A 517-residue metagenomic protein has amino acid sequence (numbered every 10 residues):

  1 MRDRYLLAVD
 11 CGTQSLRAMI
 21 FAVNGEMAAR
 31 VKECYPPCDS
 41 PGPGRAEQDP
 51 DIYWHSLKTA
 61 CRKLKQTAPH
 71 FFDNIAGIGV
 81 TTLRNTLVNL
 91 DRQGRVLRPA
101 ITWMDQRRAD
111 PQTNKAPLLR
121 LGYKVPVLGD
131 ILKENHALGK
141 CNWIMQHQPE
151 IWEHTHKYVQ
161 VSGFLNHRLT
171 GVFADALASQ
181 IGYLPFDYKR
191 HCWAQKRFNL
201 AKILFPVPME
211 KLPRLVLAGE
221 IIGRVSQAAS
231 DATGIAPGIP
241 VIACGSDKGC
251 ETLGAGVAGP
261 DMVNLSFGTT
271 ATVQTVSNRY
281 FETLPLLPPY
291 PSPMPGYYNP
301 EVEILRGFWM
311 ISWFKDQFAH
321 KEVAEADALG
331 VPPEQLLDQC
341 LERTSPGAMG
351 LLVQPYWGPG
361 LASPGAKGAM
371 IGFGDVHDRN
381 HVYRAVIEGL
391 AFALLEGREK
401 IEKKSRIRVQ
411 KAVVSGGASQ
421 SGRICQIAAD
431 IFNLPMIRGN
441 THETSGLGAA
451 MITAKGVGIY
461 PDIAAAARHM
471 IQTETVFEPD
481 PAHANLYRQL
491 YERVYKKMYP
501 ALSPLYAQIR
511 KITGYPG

Functional and structural regions predicted by a protein language model:
M1-K32, D39, D51, A76-N114 (+3 more regions): Glycine/Thr-rich phosphate-binding loops that ligate phosphate moieties of nucleotide and other phosphorylated ligands
R4-D10, A18, N74-V80, Y158 (+4 more regions): Short glycine-aspartate micro-motif
C11-T13, K124-S246, I311, Q354 (+3 more regions): Gly/Ser/Thr-rich active-site cleft segment
V31-F72: N-terminal phosphate-binding loop and adjacent alpha-helix
I52-Y53, P117-L132, M262-N264, K455-H469: A polyampholytic, Gly/Pro-enriched intrinsically disordered region
L57-A76, Q148-W152, R197-V207, D231-T233 (+1 more regions): Phosphate/pyrophosphate-binding loops at sites that engage ATP/ADP/AMP, CoA/4′-phosphopantetheine, polyphosphate
A137-I144, L169, P185, E251-A255 (+4 more regions): Buried hydrophobic packing segments
Y188-P295, A328-Q335, Q339, R398 (+1 more regions): ATP-dependent carbohydrate kinase catalytic cores
